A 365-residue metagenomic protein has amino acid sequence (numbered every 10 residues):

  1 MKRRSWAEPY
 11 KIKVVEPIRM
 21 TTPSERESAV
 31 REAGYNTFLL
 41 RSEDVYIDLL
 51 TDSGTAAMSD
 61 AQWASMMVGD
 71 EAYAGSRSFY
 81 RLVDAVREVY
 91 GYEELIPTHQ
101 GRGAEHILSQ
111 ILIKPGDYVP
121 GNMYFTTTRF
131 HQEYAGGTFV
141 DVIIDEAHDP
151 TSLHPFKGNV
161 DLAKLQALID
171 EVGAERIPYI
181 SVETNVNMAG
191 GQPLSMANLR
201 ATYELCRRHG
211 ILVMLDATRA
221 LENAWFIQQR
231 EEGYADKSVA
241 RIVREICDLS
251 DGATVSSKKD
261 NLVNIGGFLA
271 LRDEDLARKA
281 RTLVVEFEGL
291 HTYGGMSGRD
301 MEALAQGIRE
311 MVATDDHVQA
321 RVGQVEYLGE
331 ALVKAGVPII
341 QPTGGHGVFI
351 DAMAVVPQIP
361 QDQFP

Functional and structural regions predicted by a protein language model:
K2-Y35, L39-S42, D48-A57, Q62 (+5 more regions): Conserved PLP-enzyme active-site core in the AAT-like
S65-M67: Short, contiguous pre-domain boundary segments
P338-P365: Conserved PLP-binding catalytic core of the aspartate aminotransferase-like
